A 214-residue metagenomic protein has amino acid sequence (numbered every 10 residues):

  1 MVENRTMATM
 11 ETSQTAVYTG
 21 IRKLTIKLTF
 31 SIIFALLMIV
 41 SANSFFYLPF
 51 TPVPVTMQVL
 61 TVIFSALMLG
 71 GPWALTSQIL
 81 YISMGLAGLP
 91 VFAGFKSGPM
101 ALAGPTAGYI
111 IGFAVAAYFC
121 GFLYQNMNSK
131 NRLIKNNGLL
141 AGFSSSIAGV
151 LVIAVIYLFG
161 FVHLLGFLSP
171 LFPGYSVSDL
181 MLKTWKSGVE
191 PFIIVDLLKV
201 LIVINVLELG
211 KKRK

Functional and structural regions predicted by a protein language model:
V2-E11, L86-V91, L168-M181: Peri-membrane helix termini and adjoining interfacial loops of integral membrane proteins
V2-G20, T25-I26, I33, V40 (+1 more regions): Short helix-perturbing small/polar motifs within transmembrane alpha-helices
V2-S77, A87: Hydrophobic transmembrane alpha-helices
K23-S31, V55-V62, A74, P105 (+6 more regions): Residue-level signature of transmembrane alpha-helical entry/exit and packing/kink sites in multi-pass membrane
I33-S41, V62, A66, S77-G85 (+11 more regions): Alpha-helical transmembrane segments in multi-pass membrane proteins
N43-P54, I82-A116: Interfacial aromatic-anchored transmembrane helix boundaries in multi-pass membrane proteins
T51, M127, R132-K214: Membrane-embedded alpha-helical hairpins and interfacial helices in multi-pass inner-membrane proteins
M68-P72, F119-N128, L209-K214: Structural signal for the C-terminal ends of transmembrane alpha-helices and the immediately following loop
